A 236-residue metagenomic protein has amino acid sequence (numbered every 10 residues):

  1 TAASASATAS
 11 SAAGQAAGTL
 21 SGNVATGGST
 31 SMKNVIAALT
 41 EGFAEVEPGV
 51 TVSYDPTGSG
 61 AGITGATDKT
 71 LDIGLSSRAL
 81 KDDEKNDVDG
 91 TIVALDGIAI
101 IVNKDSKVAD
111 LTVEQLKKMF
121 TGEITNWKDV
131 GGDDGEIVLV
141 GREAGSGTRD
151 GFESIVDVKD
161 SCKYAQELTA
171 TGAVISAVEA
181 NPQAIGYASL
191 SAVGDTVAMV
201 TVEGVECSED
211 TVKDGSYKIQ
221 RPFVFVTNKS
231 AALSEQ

Functional and structural regions predicted by a protein language model:
A2-Q236: Exported/periplasmic ABC-transporter solute-binding proteins
